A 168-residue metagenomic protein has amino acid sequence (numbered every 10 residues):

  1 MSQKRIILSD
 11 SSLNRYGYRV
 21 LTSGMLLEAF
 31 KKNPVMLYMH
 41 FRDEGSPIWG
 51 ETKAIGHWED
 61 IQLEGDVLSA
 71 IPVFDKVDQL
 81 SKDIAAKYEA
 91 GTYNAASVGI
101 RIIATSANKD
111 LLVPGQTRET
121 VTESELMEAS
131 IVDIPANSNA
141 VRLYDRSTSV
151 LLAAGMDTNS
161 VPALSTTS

Functional and structural regions predicted by a protein language model:
M1-D157, L164: Signature of dsDNA virion morphogenesis modules
